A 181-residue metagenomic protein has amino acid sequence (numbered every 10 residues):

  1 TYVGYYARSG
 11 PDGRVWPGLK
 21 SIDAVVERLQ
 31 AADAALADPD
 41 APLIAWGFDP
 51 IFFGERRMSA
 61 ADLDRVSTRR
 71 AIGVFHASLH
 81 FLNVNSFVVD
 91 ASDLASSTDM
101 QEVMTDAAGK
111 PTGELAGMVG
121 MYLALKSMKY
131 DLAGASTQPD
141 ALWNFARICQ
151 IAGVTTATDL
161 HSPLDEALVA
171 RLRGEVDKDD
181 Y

Functional and structural regions predicted by a protein language model:
T1-D180: Divalent metal-binding segments
